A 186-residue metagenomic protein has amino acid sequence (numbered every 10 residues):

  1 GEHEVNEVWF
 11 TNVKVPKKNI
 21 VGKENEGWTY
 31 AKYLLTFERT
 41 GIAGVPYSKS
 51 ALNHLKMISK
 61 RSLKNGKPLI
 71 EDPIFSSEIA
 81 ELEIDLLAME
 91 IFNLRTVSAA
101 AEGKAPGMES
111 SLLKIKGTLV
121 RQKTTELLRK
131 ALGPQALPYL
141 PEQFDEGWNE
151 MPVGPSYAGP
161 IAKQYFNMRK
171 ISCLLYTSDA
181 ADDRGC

Functional and structural regions predicted by a protein language model:
G1-E2, R129, K163, L175: A general structural signal for short secondary-structure junctions and capping/turn motifs
G1-M89, R169-S172: Glycine-rich beta->alpha junctions and the first turn(s) of the following alpha-helix
K32-Y33, M57, E126-R129, K163: Generic alpha-helical structural context detector
T36-G41, P106-L113, N149-E150, M168-S172: Short beta-alpha connecting loops at secondary-structure transitions that line or flank enzyme active sites
K64, L87-M151: C-terminal helix-coil-helix/basic helical segment that borders enzyme active sites and/or dimer interfaces and provides
S156-I171: Short, hydrophobic/aliphatic alpha-helical segments
Y176-A181: Conserved small/polar residues in nucleotide/adenosyl-binding loops
R184: Extended, polar beta-sheet/loop recognition surfaces of beta-rich domains that mediate binding to diverse ligands
